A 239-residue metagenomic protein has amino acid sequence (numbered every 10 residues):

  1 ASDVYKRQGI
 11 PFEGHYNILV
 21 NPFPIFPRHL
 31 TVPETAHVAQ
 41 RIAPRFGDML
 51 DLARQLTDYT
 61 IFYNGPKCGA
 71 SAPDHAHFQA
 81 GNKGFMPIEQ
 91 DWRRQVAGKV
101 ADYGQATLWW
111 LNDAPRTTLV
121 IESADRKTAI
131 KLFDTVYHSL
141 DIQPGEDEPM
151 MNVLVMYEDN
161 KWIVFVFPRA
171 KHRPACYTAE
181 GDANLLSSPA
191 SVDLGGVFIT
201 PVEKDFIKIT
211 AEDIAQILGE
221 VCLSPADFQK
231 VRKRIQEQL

Functional and structural regions predicted by a protein language model:
A1-Y5: Short, small-residue-biased leader/transition segments that mark boundaries at the very start of proteins
K6-F26: Hydrophobic, conserved cores of late-appearing folded domains
G14-Y16, R28-H29, W162, L194-G196: A generic secondary-structure signal marking the coil-to-beta-strand transition
N17-V20, V32, A80, F165-V166: Short hydrophobic-aromatic micro-motifs
V20-A36, W110-T117: Residues forming anionic-ligand binding surfaces in small-molecule and nucleic-acid pockets of primarily soluble enzymes
A39-G47, L52-I61, P66-A72, G81-L239: Conserved His + Asp/Glu catalytic blocks
